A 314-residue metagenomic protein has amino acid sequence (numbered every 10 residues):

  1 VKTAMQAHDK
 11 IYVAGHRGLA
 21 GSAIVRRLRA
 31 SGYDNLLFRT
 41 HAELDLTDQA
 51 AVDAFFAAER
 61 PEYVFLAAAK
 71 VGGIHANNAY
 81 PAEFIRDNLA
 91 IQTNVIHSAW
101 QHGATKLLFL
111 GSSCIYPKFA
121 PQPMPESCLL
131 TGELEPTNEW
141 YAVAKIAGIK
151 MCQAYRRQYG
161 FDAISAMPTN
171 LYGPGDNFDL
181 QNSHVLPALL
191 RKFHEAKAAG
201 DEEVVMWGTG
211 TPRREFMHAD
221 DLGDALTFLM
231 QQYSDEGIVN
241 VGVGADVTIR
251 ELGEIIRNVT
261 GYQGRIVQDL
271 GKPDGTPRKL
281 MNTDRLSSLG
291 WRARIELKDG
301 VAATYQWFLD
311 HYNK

Functional and structural regions predicted by a protein language model:
A14, R39, V64-K70, L107-S113 (+1 more regions): SDR active-site strand-loop-helix element
A14-G15, A23-S31, E195-K314: C-terminal substrate-binding subdomain of Rossmann-fold SDR/epimerase-dehydratase oxidoreductases
R29-A54: Adenosine-cofactor binding site in Rossmann-like domains, unifying the SAM/SAH pocket of S-adenosylmethionine-dependent
Q49-L89, Q101: NAD(P)H-binding glycine-rich loop region in Rossmannoid oxidoreductase-like domains and their noncatalytic homologs
V71-G72, S113-P121, T169-Y172: Active-site segment of SDR-like NAD(P)-dependent oxidoreductases
T93-N138, I164: Conserved Rossmann-fold NAD(P)-dependent oxidoreductase catalytic core, especially the SDR/UDP-sugar
K106, G111-S112, I149-P174, P187-L190 (+1 more regions): Conserved beta-loop-beta element that borders a ligand/cofactor-binding pocket
W140, A144-A147: Active-site helix of classical SDR
